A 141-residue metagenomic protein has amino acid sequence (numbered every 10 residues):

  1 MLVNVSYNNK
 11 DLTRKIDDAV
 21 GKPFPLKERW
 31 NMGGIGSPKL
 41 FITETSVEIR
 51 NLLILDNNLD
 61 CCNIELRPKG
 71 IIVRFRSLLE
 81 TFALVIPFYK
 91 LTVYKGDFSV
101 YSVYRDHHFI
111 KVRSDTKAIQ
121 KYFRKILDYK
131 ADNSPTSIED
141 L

Functional and structural regions predicted by a protein language model:
M1-T45, L53, K90-L141: Acidic, Ser/Thr- and proline-rich intrinsically disordered linker/docking segments of eukaryotic scaffolds
I49: Conserved short histidine dyad/triad with adjacent acidic residue
L55-N63, R67-V93: Phosphoinositide-binding peripheral membrane targeting modules
